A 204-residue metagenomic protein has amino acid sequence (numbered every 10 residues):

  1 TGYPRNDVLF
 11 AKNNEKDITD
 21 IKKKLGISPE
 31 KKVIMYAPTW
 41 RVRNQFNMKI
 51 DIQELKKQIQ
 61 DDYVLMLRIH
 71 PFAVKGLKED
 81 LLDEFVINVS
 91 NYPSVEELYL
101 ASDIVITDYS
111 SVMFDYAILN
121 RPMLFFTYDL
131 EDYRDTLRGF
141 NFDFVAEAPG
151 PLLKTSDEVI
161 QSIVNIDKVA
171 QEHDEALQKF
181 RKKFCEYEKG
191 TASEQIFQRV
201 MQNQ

Functional and structural regions predicted by a protein language model:
T1, R68, F126-Y128: Generic beta-sheet signal
T1, V89, L153: Hydrophobic residues at beta-strand termini and immediately following loops that shape nucleotide-binding pockets
Y3-N6, N91-S94, Y128-D132: Short, acidic/turn-prone active-site loops that include or flank metal/cofactor- and phosphate-binding residues
R5-E79, L153-T155, C185, A192-E194: Conserved catalytic-core segment of nucleotide-activated headgroup transferases in glycan assembly
D62-Y63, F85, S102, N120: Short, well-ordered alpha-helix to beta-strand connector turns
P71-F114: Donor nucleotide-activated moiety binding/catalytic core segment of transferases that use nucleotide-activated donors
E84, S111-F184: Catalytic binding pocket for nucleotide-activated donors in carbohydrate/polymer assembly enzymes
E188-Q204: C-terminal alpha-helical cap of glycosyltransferases
